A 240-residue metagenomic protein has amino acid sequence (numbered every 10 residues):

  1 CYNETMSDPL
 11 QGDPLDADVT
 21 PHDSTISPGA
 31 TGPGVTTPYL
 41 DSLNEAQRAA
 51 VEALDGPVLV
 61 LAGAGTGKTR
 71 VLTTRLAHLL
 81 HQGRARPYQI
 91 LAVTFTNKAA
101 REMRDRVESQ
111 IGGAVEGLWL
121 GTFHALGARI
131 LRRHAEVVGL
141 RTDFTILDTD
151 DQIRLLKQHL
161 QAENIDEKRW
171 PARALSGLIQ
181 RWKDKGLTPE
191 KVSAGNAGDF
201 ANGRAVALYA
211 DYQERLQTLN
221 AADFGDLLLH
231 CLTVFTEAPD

Functional and structural regions predicted by a protein language model:
Y2, S7-P38, D55-V58, G63-T66 (+1 more regions): A basic/glycine-biased coupling hinge at the interface between accessory DNA-binding modules
L40-S42: Conserved NTPase motor "head" modules and their coupling/switch loops across ABC/AAA+ ATPases, GTPases, and GHKL ATPases
N44-E52: Pre-Walker A adenine-sensing motif
R48, P239-D240: Short hydrophobic/charged patches on amphipathic alpha-helices used for structural packing and interfaces
V71-L72: Hydrophobic positions on the alpha1 helix immediately C-terminal to the Walker A/P-loop
